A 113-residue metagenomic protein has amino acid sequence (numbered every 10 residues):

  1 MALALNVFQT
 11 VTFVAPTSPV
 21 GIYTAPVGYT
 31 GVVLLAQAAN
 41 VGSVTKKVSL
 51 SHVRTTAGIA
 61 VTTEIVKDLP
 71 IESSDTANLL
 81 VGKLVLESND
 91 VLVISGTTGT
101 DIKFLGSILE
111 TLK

Functional and structural regions predicted by a protein language model:
M1-L35, T56, G96-K113: C-terminal interaction-tip segments
V41-G42: Short, acidic/polar linear motifs in exposed loop/turn regions
K47-S49: Beta-strand acidic-aromatic groove motif in beta-rich domains, primarily in extracellular
S51-T55: Predominantly extracellular/luminal cell-surface or secreted proteins
T56-V91: Intrinsically disordered, low-complexity Pro/Gly/Ser/Thr-rich segments with frequent PxxP/GP/PP motifs and embedded
